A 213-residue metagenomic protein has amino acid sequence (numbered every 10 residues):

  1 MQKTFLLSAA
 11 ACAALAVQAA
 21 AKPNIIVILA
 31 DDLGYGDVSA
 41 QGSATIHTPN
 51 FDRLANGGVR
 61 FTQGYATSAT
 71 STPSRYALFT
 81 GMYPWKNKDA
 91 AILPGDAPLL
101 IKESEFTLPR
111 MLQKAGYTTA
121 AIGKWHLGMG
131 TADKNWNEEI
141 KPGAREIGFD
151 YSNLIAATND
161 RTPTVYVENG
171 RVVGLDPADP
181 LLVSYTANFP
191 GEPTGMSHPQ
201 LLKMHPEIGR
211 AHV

Functional and structural regions predicted by a protein language model:
Q2-F5, A19-H212: Formylglycine-dependent sulfatase
A9-A19: Hydrophobic h-region of N-terminal signal peptides that target proteins for export in Gram-negative bacteria
